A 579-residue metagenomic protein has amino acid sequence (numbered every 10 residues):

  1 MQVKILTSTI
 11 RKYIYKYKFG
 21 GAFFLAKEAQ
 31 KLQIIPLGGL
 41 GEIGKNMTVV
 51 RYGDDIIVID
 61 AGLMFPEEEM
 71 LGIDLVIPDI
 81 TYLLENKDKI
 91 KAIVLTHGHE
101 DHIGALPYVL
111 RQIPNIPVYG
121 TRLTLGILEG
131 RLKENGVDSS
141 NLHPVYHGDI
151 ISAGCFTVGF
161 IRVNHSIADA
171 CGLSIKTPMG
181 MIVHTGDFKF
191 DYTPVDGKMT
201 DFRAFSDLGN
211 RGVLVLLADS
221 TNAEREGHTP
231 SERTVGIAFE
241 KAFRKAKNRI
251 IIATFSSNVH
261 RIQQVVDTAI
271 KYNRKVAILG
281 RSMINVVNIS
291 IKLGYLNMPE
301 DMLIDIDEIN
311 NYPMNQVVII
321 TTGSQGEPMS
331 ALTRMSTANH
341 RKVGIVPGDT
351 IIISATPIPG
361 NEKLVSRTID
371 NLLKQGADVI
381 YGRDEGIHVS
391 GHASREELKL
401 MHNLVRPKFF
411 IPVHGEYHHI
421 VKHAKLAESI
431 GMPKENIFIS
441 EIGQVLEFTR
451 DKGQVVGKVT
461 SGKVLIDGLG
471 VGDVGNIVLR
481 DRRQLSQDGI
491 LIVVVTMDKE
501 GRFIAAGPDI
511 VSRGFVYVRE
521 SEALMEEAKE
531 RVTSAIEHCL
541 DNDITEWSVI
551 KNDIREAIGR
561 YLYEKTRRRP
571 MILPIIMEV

Functional and structural regions predicted by a protein language model:
M1-F24: N-terminal amphipathic/basic-hydrophobic helices that include classical n-h-c signal peptides and signal-anchor
L25, Q30, Y517, W547 (+1 more regions): RNA-binding accessory domains that recognize and position tRNA/RNA substrates
A26-V94, H99-N311, S330-G344, K363-R367: His/Asp/Glu-rich metal-coordinating catalytic cores of metallo-dependent phosphodiesterases/hydrolases acting on
L40, M64-E68, G72, K89-I90 (+4 more regions): A glycine- and charged-residue-rich anion-binding loop/surface
L132, A427, L562: Conserved hydrophobic residues forming the short capping helix/wall of the S-adenosyl-L-methionine
E224-S354, I358-R383, I387-E527, R531-D543 (+2 more regions): Hard-cation-handling environments
D543-V579: C-terminal tails and terminal domains of large nucleic-acid-associated and other macromolecular-machine proteins
